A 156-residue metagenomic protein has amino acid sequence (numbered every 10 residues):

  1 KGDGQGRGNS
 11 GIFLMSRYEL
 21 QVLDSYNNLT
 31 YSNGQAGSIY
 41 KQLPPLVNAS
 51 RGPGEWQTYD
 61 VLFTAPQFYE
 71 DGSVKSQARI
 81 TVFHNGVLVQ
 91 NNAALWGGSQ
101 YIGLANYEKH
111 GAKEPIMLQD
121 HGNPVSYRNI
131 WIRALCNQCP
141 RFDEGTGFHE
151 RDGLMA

Functional and structural regions predicted by a protein language model:
K1-A156: Carbohydrate-interacting regions of secretory-pathway proteins
